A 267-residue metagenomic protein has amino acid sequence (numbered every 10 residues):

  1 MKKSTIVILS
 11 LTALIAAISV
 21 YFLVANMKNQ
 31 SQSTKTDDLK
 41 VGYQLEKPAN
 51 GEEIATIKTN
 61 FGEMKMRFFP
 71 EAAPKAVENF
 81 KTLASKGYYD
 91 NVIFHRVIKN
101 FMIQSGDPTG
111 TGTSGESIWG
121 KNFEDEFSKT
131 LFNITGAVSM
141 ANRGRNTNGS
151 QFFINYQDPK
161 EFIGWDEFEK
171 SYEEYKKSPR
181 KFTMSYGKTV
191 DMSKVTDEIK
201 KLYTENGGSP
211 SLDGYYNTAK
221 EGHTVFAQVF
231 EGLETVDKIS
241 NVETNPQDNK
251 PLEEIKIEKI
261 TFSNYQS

Functional and structural regions predicted by a protein language model:
M1-S267: Cyclophilin-like peptidyl-prolyl cis-trans isomerases
